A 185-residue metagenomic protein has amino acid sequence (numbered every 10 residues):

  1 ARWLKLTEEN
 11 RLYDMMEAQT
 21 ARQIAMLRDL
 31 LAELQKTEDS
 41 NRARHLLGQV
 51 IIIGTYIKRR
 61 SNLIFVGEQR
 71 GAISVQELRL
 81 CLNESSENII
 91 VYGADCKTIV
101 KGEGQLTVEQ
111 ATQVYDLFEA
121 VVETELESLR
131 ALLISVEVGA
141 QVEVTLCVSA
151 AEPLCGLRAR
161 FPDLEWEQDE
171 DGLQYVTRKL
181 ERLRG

Functional and structural regions predicted by a protein language model:
A1-I89: Signal-transmission coiled-coils
L6, D39, H45, R158-G185: Flexible, glycine-/charge-rich segments associated with ATP-binding catalytic modules
Q23, T107-S135: Conserved ATP-binding N-box helix of the HATPase_c
N41, L133-V148: Short beta-strand/loop element within the Bergerat-fold HATPase_c
V75-Q110: Helix-loop-beta hinge of the Bergerat
E87, V136, L164-Q168: Short, exposed beta-strand/loop patches in secreted or surface proteins that constitute
L117-E123, L154-E165: Short, non-transmembrane amphipathic alpha-helical segments
V142-E152, L157-A159, T177-R178: Conserved DxG motif in ATP/Mg2+-binding regions
